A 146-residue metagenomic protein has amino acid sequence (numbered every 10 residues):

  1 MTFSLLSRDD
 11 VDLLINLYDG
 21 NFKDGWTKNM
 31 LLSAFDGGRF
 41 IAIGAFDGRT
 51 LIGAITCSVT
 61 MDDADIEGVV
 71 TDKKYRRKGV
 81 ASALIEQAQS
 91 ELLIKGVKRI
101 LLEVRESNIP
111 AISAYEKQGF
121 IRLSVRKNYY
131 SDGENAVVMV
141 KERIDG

Functional and structural regions predicted by a protein language model:
F3-L6, C57, A111, L123-V125: Structured catalytic core of nucleotide-sugar glycosyltransferases
L5-K74, I85-Q87, E91, K95 (+1 more regions): Acetyl-CoA-dependent GNAT
D72-K78, E106-N108: Active-site acidic-Proline motif in GNAT/NAT acetyltransferases
L84, N108-A111: Conserved short alpha-helix immediately C-terminal to the canonical SAM/SAH-binding motif I of Rossmann-like
L92-E103, R126: Conserved GNAT acetyl-CoA-binding A-motif
K95, S113, K117-Q118: Structural motif
E103, E116, I121-V137: Conserved catalytic-core motifs of GNAT/GCN5-like acyltransferases
